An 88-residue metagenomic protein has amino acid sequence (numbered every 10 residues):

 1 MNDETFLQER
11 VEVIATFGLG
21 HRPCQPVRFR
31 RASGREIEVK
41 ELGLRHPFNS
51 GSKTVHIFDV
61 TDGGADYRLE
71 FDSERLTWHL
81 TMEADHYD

Functional and structural regions predicted by a protein language model:
M1-D88: Cysteine-centric segments in proteins
